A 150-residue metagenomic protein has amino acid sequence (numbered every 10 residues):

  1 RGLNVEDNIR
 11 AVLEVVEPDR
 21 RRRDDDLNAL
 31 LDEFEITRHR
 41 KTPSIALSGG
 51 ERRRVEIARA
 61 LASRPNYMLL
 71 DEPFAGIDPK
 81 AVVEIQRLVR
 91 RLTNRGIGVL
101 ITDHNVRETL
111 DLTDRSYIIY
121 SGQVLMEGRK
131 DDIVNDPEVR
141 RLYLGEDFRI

Functional and structural regions predicted by a protein language model:
G2-E14: Q-loop/switch helix immediately C-terminal to the Walker
R10, R21-H39, Q86-R90: Conserved ABC ATPase "signature" region
P43-L47, E51: Conserved ABC ATPase signature
I57: Hydrophobic anchor residue at the start of the ABC signature
R64: Conserved catalytic motifs of ABC-family nucleotide-binding domains
M68-E72: Catalytic Walker B motif of ABC-type/P-loop ATPase nucleotide-binding domains
